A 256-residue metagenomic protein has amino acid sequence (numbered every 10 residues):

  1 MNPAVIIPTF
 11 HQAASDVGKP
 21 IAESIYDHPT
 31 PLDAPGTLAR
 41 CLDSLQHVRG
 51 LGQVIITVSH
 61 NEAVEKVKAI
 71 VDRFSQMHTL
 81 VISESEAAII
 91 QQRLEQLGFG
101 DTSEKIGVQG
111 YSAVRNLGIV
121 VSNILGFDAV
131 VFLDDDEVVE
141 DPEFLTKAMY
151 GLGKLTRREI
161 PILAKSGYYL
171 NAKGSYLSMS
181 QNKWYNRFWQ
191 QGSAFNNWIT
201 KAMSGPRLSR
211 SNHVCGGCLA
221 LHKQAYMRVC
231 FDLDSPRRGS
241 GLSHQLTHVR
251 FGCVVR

Functional and structural regions predicted by a protein language model:
M1-G50, I55-A63: N-proximal low-complexity "stem/linker" segments adjacent to membrane-targeting elements
V67-L125: Active-site-proximal specificity loops/subdomain of glycosyltransferases
F127-E140: Short beta-strand-to-loop acidic/aromatic patch adjacent to the donor-nucleotide binding site
E140-A164: Conserved donor-nucleotide/metal-binding helix-loop-beta segment in metal-dependent transferases, i.e., the alpha-helix
R158-K183: Short beta-strand-to-loop element that shapes/binds the nucleotide-sugar donor at the catalytic cleft/hinge
T200-L219: A recurrent flexible, glycine/aromatic-enriched loop bordering the glycosyltransferase active site that acts as
S235-L242: Acidic donor-binding loop at a coil-to-helix junction in glycosyltransferase catalytic cores that engages
H244-R256: Catalytic donor-sugar/metal-binding loop of nucleotide-sugar-dependent glycosyltransferases
